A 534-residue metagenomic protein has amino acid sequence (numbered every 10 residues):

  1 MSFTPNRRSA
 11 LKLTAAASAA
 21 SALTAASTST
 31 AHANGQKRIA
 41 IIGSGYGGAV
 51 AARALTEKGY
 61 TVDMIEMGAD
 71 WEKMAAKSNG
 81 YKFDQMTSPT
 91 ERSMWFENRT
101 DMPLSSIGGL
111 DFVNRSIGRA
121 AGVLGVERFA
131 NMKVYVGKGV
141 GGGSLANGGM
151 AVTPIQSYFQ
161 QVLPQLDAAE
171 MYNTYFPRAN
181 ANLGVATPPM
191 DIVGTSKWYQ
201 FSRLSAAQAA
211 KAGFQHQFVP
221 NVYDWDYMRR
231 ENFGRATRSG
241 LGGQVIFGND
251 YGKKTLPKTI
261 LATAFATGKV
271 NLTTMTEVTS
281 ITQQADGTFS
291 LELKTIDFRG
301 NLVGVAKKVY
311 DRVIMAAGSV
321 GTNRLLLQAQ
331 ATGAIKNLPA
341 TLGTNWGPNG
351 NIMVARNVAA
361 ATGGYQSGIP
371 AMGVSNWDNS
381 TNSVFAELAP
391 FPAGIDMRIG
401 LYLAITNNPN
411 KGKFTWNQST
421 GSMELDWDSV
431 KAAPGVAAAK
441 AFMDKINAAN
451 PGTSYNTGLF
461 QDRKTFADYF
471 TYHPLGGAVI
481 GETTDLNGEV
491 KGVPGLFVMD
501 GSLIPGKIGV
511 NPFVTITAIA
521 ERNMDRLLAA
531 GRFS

Functional and structural regions predicted by a protein language model:
M1-A17: N-terminal secretory signal peptides and thylakoid transit peptides that target proteins across membranes
N34-Q161, L166-A168, G321, I335-N357: N-terminal glycine-rich phosphate/pyrophosphate-binding loop and immediately adjacent elements
E57, T61, E66-Q85, I281 (+4 more regions): Glycine-rich loop(s) and the adjacent beta-strand/alpha-helix scaffold that form part
D111-V136, V140-G143, N147, Q161 (+7 more regions): FAD cofactor-binding and catalytic pocket of flavoenzymes
F129, Q165-E277, Q461-T471: Conserved redox-cofactor binding core of oxidoreductases
T274-G287: A conserved short coil-to-beta-strand element within the FAD-binding core of flavoproteins
K440-K507, F513, T517: A glycine-rich dinucleotide-binding beta-alpha-beta segment and adjacent secondary-structure elements that constitute
